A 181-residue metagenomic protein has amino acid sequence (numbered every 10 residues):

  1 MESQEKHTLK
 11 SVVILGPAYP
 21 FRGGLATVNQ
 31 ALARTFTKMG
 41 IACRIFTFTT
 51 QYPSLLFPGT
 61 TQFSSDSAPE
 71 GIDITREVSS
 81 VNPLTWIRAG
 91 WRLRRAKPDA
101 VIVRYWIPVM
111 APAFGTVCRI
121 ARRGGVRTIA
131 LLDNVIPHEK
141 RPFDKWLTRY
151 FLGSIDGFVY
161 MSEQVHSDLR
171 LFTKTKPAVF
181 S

Functional and structural regions predicted by a protein language model:
T8, G16-R22, R34-K97, V165 (+1 more regions): N-terminal strand-loop element at the rim of the active site of nucleotide-sugar-dependent glycosyltransferases
G24-T35, A113, F143, L147: Conserved alpha-helical elements of sugar-nucleotide-dependent glycosyltransferases
L25-V28, F48, Y160-S162: Replace "coordinates the UDP/GDP/TDP-sugar" with "coordinates nucleotide-activated sugar donors
P83-G90, V101-G124: An aromatic- and histidine-rich active-site surface loop
D99-A100, G157: Structural motif
G124-T128, T175-K176: A short helix->loop->beta-strand "cap" motif at the edges of active sites that frequently abuts
R127-I129, V135-S154, E163: Nucleotide-sugar donor phosphate/pyrophosphate-binding loop at the beta->alpha transition of glycosyltransferases
G153-S181: Donor nucleotide-sugar binding/catalytic pocket of nucleotide-sugar-dependent glycosyltransferases
